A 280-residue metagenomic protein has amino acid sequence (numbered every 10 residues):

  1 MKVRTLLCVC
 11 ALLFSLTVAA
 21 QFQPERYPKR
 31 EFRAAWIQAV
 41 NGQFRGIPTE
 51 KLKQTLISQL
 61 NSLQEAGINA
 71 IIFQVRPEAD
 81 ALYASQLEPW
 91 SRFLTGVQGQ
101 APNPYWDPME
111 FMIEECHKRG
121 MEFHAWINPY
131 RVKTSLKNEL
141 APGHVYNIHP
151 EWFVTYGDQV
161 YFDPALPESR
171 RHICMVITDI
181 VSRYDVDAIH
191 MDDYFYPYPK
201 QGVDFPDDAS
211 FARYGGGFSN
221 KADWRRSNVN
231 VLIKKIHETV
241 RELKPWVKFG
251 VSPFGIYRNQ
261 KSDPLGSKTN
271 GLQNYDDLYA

Functional and structural regions predicted by a protein language model:
M1-L7: Bacterial N-terminal signal peptides that target proteins for export
S15-T17: N-terminal signal peptide c-region/cleavage motif recognized by signal peptidases
R30, A34, I68-A79, D107-V154 (+3 more regions): Glycine-rich, aromatic-flanked loop segments that form ligand/cofactor-binding clefts across common enzyme folds
R30-F32, Q38, G42-Q54, E114 (+3 more regions): Active-site-adjacent "subsite" loops/lids of carbohydrate-active enzymes
V40-E50, W90-W106, T155-C174, G216-N230: The substrate-binding groove and active-site-proximal loops of carbohydrate-active enzymes, especially glycoside
Q54-A81, R183-A188: Catalytic domains of carbohydrate-active enzymes, especially glycoside hydrolases
A81-G96, R131-G157, D193-G217, S262-T269: Aromatic- and acidic-residue-enriched segments that line the glycan-binding/catalytic groove of carbohydrate-active
E168-A280: Active-site neighborhood of glycoside hydrolase catalytic domains
